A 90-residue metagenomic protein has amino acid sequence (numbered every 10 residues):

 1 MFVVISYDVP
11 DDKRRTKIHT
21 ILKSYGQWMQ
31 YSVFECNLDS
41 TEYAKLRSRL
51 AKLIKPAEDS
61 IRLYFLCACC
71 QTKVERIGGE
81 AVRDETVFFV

Functional and structural regions predicted by a protein language model:
M1-E42: Extended, hydrophobic alpha-helical segments
T16, T41, K45, C70-K73 (+1 more regions): A broad, structure-centric signal for solvent-exposed, well-ordered loop/edge residues that line or flank functional
L22-Q27, R47-A51, Q71: A broad, low-specificity signal for short, low-complexity segments enriched in glycine/proline and polar/charged
V33-D59: Short, intrinsically disordered low-complexity segments
L53-V90: C-terminal structural segments of small proteins and small subunits
